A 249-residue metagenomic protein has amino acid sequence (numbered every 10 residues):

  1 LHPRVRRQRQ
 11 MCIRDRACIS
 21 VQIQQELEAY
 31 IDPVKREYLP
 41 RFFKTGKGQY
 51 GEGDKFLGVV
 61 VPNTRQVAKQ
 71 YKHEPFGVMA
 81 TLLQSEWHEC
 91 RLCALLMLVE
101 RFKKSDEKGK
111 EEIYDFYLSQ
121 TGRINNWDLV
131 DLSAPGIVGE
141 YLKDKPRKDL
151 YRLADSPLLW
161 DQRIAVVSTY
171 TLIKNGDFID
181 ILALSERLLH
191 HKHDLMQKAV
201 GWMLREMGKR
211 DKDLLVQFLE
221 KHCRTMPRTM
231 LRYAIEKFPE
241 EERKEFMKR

Functional and structural regions predicted by a protein language model:
L1-D15: Single conserved hydrophobic/aromatic residue that forms the stacking wall/gate of nucleotide- or nucleobase-binding
R14-R249: Alpha-helical scaffold domains
